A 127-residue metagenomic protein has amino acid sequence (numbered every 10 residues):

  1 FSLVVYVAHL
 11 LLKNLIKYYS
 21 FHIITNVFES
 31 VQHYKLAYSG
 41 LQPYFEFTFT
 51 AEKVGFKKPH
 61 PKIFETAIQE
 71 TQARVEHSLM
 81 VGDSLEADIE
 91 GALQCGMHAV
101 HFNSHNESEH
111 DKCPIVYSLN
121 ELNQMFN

Functional and structural regions predicted by a protein language model:
F1-H22: Short, acidic loop-to-helix structural element flanking the phosphoryl-transfer center in phosphate-processing enzymes
K13, H22-N127: Asp-based, Mg2+/Mn2+-dependent phosphohydrolase catalytic module
